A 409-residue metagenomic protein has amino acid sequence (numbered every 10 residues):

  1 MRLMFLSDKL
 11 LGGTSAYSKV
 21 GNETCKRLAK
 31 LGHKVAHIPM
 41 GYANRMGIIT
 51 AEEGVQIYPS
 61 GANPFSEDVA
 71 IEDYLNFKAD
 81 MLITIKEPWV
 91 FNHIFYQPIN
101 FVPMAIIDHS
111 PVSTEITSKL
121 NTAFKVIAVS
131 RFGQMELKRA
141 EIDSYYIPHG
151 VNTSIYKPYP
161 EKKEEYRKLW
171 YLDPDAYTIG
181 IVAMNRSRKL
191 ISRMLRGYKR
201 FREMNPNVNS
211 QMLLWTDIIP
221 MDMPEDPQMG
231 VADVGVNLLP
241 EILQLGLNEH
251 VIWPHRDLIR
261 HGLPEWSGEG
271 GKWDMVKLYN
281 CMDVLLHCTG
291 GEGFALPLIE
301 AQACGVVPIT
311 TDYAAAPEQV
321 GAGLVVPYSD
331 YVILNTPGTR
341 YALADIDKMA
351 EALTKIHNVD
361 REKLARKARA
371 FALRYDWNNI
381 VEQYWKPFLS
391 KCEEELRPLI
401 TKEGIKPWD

Functional and structural regions predicted by a protein language model:
M1-N44, P407-D409: N-terminal subdomain of nucleotide-sugar transferases
M4, L172-K189, L195-Y198, M212-L214: Conserved donor-binding/catalytic core segment of Leloir-type glycosyltransferases
F132, G150: Carbohydrate-associated surface elements
K157-L172: A short helix/loop element that forms part of the nucleotide-sugar donor recognition site in Leloir-type
D226-K277: Nucleotide-activated donor-binding/catalytic signature segment of Leloir-type glycosyltransferases, i.e., the conserved
G290: Aromatic "clamp/platform" in nucleotide-sugar-dependent glycosyltransferases that forms part of the donor/acceptor
V307-T310, P317, L324-V325: Short hydrophobic beta-strand element within catalytic cores of glycosyltransferases and related nucleotide-activated
A344, D360-L389: A charged, aromatic-enriched C-terminal amphipathic alpha-helix characteristic of glycosyltransferases across folds
